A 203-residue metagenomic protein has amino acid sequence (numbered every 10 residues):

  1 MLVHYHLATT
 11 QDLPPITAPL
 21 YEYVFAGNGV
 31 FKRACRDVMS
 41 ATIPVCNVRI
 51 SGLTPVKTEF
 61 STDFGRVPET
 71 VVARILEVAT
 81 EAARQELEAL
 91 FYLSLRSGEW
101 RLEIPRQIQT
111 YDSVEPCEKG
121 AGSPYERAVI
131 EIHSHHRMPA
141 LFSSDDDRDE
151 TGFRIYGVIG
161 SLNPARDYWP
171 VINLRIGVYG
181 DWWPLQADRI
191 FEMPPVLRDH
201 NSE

Functional and structural regions predicted by a protein language model:
M1-I130, R137-E203: Conserved beta-strand-loop surface patch within small alpha/beta domains used for substrate/adaptor or ligand engagement
